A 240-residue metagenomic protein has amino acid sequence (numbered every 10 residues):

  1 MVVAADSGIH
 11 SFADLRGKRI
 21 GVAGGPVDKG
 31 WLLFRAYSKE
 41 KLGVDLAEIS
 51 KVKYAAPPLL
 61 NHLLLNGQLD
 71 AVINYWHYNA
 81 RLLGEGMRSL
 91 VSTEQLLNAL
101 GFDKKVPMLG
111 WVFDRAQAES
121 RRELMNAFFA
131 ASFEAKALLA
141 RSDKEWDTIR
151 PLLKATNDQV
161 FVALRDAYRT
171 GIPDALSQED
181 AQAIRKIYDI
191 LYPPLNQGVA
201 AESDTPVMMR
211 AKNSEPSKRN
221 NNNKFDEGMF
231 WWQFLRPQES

Functional and structural regions predicted by a protein language model:
M1-V3, G8-G84, A181: Bilobed "Venus flytrap"/periplasmic-binding protein-like clamshell domains and structurally analogous long
H10-S11, R16, S177, D226 (+1 more regions): A diffuse structural propensity rather than consistent per-protein peaks
D28, H77, Q95, A163 (+1 more regions): Residue-level "edge-of-site" marker
W31-L33, R81-L82, A99-G101, A167-R169 (+3 more regions): Short secondary-structure boundary/hinge segments and terminal tails
V44-K51, L153-D166, Q197-T205, R219-G228: Short, surface-exposed acidic
P58-P151: Pocket-lining segment of extracytoplasmic ligand-binding domains
A118-G198: Secondary-structure end/capping motifs
R185-S240: Conserved C-terminal helix/tail region of periplasmic/extracytoplasmic solute-binding proteins
